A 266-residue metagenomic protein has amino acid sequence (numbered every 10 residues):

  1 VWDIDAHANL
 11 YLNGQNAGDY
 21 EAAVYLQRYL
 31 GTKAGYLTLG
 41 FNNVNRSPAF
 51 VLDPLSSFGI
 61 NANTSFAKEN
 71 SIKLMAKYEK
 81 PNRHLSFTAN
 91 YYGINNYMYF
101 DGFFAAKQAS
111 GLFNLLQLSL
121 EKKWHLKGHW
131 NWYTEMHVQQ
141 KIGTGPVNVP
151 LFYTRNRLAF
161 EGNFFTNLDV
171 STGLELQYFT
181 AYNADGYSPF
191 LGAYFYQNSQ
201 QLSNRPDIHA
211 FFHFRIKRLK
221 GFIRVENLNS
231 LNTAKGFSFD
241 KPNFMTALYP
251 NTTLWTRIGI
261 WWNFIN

Functional and structural regions predicted by a protein language model:
V1-N266: Exposed, low-structure sequence patches enriched in small/polar residues
